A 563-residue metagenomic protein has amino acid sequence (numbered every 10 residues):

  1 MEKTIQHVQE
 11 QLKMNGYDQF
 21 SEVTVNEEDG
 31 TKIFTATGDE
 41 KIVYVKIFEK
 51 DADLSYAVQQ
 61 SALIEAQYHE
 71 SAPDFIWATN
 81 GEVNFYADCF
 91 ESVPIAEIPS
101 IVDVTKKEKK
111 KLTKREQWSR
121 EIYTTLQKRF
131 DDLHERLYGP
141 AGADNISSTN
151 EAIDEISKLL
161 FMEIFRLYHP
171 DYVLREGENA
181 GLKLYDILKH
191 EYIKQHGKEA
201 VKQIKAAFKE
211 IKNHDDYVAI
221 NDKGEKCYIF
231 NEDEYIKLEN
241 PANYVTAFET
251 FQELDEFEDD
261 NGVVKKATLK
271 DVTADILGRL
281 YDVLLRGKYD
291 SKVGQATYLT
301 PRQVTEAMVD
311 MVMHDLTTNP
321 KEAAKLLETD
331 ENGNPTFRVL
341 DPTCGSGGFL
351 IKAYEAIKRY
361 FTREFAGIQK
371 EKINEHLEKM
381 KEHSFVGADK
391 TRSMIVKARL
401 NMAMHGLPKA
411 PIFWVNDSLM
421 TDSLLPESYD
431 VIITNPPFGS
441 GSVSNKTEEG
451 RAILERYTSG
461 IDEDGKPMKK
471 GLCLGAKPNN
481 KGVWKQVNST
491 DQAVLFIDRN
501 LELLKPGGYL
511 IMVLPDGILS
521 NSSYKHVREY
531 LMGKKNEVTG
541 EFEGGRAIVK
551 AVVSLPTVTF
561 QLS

Functional and structural regions predicted by a protein language model:
M1-E28, T37, R499, K535: Acidic-basic catalytic patches of nuclease active cores, encompassing PD-(D/E)XK and other metal-cofactor nuclease
K32-Y44, E91-P94: Active-site beta-strand-loop-beta-strand hairpin of nuclease catalytic cores that positions key catalytic residues
D51-I95: Nucleic-acid nuclease catalytic cores
K107-L174, P515: Non-catalytic accessory regions of SAM-dependent methyltransferases
F161, Y168-Y289: Long recognition/docking surfaces used for binding and targeting
P301-T434, G439-R451, L514-D516, V527 (+2 more regions): Conserved S-adenosyl-L-methionine
K390-M394, C473-Q561: Conserved Class I SAM-dependent methyltransferase catalytic core
F438-Q492: Mobile active-site "lid"/loop adjacent to the S-adenosyl-L-methionine
